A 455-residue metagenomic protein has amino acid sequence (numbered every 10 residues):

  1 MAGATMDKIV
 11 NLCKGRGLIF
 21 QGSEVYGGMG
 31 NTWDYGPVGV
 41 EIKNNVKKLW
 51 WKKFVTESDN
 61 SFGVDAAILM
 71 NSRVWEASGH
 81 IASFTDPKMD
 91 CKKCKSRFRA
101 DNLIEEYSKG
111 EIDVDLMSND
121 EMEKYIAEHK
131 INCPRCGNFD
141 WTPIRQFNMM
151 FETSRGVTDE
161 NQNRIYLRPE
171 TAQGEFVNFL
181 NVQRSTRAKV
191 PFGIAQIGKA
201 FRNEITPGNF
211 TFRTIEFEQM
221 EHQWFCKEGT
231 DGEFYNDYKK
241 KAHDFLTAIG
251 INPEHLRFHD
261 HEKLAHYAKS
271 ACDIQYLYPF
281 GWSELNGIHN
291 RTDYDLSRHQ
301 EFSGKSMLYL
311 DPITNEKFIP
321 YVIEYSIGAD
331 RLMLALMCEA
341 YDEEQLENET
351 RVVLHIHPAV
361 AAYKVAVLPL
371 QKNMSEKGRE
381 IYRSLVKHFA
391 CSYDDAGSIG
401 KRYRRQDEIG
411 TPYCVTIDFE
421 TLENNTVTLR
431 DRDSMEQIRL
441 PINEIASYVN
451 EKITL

Functional and structural regions predicted by a protein language model:
M1-L455: NTP/phosphate- and nucleic-acid-binding module
